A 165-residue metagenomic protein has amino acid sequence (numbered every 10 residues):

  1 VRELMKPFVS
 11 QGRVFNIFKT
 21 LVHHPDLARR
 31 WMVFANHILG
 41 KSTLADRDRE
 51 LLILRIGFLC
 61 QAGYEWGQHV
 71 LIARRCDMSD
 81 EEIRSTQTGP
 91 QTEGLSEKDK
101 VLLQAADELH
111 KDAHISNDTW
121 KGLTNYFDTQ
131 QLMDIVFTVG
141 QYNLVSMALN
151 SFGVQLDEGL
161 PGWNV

Functional and structural regions predicted by a protein language model:
V1-D46: Secretory/endomembrane lumenal or extracellular ectodomains immediately following the signal peptide
F8, D26-W31, Q61-W66, E82 (+2 more regions): Short acidic alpha-helix initiation/capping motifs at coil-to-helix transition points, especially at protein N-termini
F18-L21, W31, A35-I38, L51-G57 (+3 more regions): Short alpha-helical scaffolding segments that buttress acidic/His motifs in well-ordered protein cores
D48-L51, I56-C76, D80: Conserved alpha-helical segments that form or flank metal/cofactor-binding pockets of metalloenzymes
M78-Q104: A contiguous pocket-lining binding segment that forms or flanks enzyme active sites
K98-V136: Acidic/histidine-rich alpha-helical segments that form the ligand environment of transition-metal centers
G122-T124, Q131, A148-V165: Acidic, carboxylate-rich catalytic segments that either coordinate divalent cations
